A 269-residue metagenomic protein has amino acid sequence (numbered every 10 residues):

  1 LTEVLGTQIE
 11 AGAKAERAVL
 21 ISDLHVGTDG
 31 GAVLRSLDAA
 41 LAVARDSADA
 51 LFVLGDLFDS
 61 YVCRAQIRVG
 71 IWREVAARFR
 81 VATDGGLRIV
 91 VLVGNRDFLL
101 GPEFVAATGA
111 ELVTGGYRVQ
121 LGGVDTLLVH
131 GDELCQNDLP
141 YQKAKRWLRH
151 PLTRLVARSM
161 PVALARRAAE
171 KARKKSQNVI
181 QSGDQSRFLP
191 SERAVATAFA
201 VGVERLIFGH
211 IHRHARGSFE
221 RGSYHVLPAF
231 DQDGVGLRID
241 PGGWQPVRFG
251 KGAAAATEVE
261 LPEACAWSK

Functional and structural regions predicted by a protein language model:
T2-R17, I21, V26-L121: Core catalytic region of metal-dependent phosphoesterases/phosphodiesterases, especially metallo-beta-lactamase-like
R17-A18, D49-A50, V124-T126, R205 (+1 more regions): Structural motif
D59-A82, R173-V203: N-terminal short leaders/motifs
A107-T114, L127, D132, N137-A144 (+1 more regions): Conserved beta-sheet core of the metallophosphoesterase superfamily
R118-L121, Q232, A254: A short acidic, often aromatic-flanked loop/helix-cap motif at beta-alpha or helix-coil junctions that lines enzyme
G131-P190: Active-site-proximal loop/helix segment associated with metal-binding centers of metalloenzymes
R248-V259: A short, surface-exposed interaction/processing loop segment used at functional sites
E258-K269: A short, charged
